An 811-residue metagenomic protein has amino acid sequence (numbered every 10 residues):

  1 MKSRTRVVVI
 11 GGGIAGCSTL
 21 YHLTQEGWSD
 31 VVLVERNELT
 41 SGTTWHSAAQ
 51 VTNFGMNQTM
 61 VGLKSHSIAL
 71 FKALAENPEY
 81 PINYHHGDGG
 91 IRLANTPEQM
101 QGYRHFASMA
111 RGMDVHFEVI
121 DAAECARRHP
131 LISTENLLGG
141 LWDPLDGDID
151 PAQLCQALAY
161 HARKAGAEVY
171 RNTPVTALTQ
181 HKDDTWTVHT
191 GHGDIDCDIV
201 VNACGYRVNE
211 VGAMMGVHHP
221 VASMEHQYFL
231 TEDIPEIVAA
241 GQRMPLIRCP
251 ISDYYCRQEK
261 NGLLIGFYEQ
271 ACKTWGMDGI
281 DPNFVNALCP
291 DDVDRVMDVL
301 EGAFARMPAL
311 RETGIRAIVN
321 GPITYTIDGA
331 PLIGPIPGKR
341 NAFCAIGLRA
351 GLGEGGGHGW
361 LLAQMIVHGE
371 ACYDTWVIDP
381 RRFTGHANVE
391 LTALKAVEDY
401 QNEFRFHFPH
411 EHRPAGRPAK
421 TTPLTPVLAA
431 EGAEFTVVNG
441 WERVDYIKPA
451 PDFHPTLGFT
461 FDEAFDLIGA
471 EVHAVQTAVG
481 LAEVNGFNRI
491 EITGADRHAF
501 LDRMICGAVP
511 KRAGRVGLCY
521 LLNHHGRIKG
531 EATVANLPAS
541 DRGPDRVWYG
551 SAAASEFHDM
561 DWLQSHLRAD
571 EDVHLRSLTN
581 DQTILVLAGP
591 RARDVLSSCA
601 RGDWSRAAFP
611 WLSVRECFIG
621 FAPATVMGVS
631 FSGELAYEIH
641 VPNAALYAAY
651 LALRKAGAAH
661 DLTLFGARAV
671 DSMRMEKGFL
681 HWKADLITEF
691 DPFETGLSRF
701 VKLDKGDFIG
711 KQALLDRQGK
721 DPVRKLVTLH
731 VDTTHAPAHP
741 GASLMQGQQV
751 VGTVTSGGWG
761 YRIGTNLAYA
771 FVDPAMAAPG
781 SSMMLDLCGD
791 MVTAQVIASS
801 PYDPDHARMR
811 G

Functional and structural regions predicted by a protein language model:
K2-A15, V32: Beta1/beta-strand and adjacent pyrophosphate-binding region of the FAD-binding site in flavoprotein oxidoreductases
S18, A177-C289, D298-R306, G385-H412 (+3 more regions): Flavin-dependent oxidoreductases
T24-T44: Glycine-rich FAD pyrophosphate-binding loop
A48-N53, G89-R92, V217-Q242, D298 (+5 more regions): Central beta-strand plus flanking loop segment that forms part of the substrate or channel wall within the catalytic
A48-R128, I251-C256, N261-G262, P290 (+3 more regions): Dinucleotide-binding Rossmann-like beta1-alpha1 core, especially the glycine-rich loop that anchors the ADP
L70-A73, A94-A165, Y170-R171, T176-D184 (+2 more regions): Flavin (FAD/FMN) cofactor-binding and adjacent substrate-gating region of FAD-dependent oxidoreductase domains
P151, I251, K260, P282 (+1 more regions): C-terminal catalytic lobe of FAD-dependent flavoproteins
Y373-D374, D379-G811: Glycine/proline-enriched, intrinsically flexible loops and inter-domain linkers
